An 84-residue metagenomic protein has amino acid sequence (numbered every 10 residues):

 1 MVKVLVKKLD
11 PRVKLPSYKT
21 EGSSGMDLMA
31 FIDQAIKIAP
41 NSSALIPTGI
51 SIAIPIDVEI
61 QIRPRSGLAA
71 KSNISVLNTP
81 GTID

Functional and structural regions predicted by a protein language model:
M1-D84: DUTPase catalytic domain/fold
